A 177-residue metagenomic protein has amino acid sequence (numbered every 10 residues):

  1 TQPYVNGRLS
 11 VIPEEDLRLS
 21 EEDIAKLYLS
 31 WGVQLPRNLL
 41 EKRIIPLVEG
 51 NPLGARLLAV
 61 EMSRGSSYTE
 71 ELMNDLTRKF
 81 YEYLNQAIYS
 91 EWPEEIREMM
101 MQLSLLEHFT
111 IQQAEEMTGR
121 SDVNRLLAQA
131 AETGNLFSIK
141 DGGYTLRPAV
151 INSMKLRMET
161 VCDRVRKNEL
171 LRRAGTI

Functional and structural regions predicted by a protein language model:
T1-L47, L53-E61, K79-Y81, A149-N152 (+1 more regions): Alpha-helical sensor/transducer elements of the RecA-like P-loop NTPase core
L29, K42-L47, L53-S67, E98-Q102 (+2 more regions): C-terminal helical "lid" of AAA+/P-loop NTPase domains
R37-N38, E82-T160, V165: C-terminal boundary/linker of central alpha/beta nucleotide-binding cores
V48, N74, Y144: Conserved phosphate/pyrophosphate-binding and hydrolysis machinery centered on Walker-type P-loop NTPases, extending
G50, R64-G65, L106, F137 (+1 more regions): A short structural micro-motif
M62-L84: Conserved C-terminal helix/linker of AAA+ ATPases
R164-I177: Extended alpha-helical scaffolding segments used for macromolecular assembly and cargo binding
